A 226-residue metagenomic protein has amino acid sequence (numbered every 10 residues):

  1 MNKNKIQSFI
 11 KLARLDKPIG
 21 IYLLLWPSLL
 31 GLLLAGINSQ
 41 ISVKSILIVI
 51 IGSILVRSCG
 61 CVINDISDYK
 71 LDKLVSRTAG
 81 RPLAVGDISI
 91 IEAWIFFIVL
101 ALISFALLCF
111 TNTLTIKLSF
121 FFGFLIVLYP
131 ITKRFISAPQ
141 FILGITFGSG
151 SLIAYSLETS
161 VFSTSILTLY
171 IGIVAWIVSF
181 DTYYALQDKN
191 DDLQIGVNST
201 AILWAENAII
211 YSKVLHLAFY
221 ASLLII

Functional and structural regions predicted by a protein language model:
M1-N4: Short, membrane-interfacial amphipathic segments enriched in basic
Q7-K11, L29, I51, S58 (+2 more regions): Intramembrane alpha-helical segments
A13, D68, P139, D188: Residue-level signature of catalytic and energy-coupling elements of molecular machines, predominantly ATP/GTP-dependent
K17-Y22: Membrane-interface helix starts
W26, C59, I63, S179-Y183: Hydrophobic/aromatic residues in alpha-helical transmembrane segments
G31-I48, I116-S119, I126, Q140-I195 (+2 more regions): Functional transmembrane core segments of multi-pass inner-membrane proteins
I51-S53, Y69-S119, Q194-I226: Multi-pass membrane catalytic core of lipid/isoprenoid biosynthesis enzymes
V56-L71: Juxtamembrane transmembrane-helix boundary signature
